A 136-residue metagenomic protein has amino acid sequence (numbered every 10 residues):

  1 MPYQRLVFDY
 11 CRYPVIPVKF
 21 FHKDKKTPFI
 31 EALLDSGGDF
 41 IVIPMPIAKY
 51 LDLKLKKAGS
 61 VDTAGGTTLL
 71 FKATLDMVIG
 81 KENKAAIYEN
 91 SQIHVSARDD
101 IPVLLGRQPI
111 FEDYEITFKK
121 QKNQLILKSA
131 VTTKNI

Functional and structural regions predicted by a protein language model:
M1-I136: Pepsin/retropepsin-fold aspartyl endopeptidases
